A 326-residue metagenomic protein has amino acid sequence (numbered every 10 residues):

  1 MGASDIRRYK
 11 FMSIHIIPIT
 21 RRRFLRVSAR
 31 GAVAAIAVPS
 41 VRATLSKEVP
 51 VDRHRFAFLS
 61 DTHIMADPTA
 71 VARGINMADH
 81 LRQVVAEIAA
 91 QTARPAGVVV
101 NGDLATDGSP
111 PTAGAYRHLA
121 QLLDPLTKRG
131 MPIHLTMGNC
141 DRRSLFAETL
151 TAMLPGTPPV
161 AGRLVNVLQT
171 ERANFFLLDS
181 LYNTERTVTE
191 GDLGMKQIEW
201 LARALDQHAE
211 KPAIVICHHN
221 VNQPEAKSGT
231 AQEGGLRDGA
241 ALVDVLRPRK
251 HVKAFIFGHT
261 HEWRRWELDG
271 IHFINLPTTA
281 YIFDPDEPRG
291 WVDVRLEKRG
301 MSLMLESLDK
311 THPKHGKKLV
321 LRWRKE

Functional and structural regions predicted by a protein language model:
M1-T20: N-terminal secretory signal peptides
I19, V27, V41-Y116, E210: N-terminal active-site segment of His-dependent metallophosphoesterases
T20-V38: N-terminal export leaders
E48, P110-H208, P212, Q232 (+4 more regions): Extended active-site neighborhood of metal-dependent phosphoesterases/phosphodiesterases
L59-S60, V98-G102, I133-G138, V215-C217 (+2 more regions): Active-site neighborhood of phospho(di)ester-bond hydrolases with catalytic His/Asp-centered motifs
T62-M65, L104-D107, N139-R143, L181-T184 (+3 more regions): Solvent-exposed loop/turn segments at secondary-structure junctions within structured extracellular/periplasmic domains
H208-E225: Short acidic, glycine-rich surface-loop motifs adjacent to enzyme active sites
K298-E326: Acidic, His/Gly-rich catalytic cores of divalent-metal-dependent hydrolytic chemistry
